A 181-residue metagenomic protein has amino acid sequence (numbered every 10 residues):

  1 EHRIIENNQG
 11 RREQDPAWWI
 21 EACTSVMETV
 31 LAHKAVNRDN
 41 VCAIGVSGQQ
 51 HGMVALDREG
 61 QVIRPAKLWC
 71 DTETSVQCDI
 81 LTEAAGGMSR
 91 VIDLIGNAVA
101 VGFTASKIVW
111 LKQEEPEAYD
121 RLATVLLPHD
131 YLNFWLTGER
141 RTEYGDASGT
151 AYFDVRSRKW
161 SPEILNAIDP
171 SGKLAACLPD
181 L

Functional and structural regions predicted by a protein language model:
E1-R64, S89, D93, R121 (+1 more regions): N-terminal glycine/serine-rich phosphate-binding loop of ATP-dependent small-molecule kinases, especially carbohydrate
R11-E13, L81-G86, K107: Short, surface-exposed amphipathic charged segments that create phosphate/polyanion-binding patches used for binding
D15, I44, D71, L111 (+1 more regions): Residue-level signal for inorganic ion chemistry
W19-I20, W69, W110, W160: Signature tryptophan residues that serve as conserved aromatic anchors
H33-C70, N97-G102, N133-D154: Short beta-strand-loop/turn "lid" adjacent to the catalytic site in phosphate-handling enzymes
L56-E59, I80-A84, E114, A167: Residue-level signal for well-ordered alpha-helical positions
K67, D71-A84: Short alpha-helix plus adjacent loop in nuclease-associated cores
V91-L181: Gly/Ser/Thr-rich active-site cleft segment
